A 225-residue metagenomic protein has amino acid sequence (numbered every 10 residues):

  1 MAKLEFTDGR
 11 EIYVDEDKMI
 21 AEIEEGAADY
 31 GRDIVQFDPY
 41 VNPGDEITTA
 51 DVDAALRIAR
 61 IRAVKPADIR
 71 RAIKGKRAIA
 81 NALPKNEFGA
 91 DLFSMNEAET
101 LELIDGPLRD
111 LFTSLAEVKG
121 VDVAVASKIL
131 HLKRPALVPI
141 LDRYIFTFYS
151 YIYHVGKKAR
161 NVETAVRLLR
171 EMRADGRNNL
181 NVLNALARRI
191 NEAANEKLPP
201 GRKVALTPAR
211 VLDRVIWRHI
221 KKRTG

Functional and structural regions predicted by a protein language model:
M1-E117, P135-G225: An N-terminal alpha-helical hairpin/helix-loop-helix interaction module that forms a charged, gly/pro-flexible surface
V125-L132: Short hydrophobic alpha-helical segments that form membrane-spanning helices or hydrophobic packing faces of helical
